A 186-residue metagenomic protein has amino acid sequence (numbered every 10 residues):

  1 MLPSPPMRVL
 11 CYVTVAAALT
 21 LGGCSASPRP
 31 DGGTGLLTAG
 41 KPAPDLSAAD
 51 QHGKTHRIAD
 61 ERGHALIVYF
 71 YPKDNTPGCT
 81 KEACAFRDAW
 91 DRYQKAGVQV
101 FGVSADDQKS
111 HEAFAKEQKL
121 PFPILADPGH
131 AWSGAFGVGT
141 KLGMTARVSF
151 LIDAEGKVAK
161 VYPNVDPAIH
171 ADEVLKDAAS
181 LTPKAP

Functional and structural regions predicted by a protein language model:
L2-V13: Bacterial N-terminal signal peptides that target proteins for export
C11-G22: Bacterial N-terminal signal peptides
L21-D45: N-proximal helix/coil linker or "cap" segments that precede and/or mark the start of modular domains
L37-T38, L46-L66: A short beta-strand-turn-helix
K41-P42, M144-A146: Short, small/polar residue-rich loop motifs at catalytic or cofactor-binding pockets
A59-T80, F86: Short active-site neighborhood of thiol/selenol oxidoreductases, capturing the structured segment around
N75, T80-Q118, G129-G134: Structural microenvironment flanking redox-active thiols in thiol-disulfide oxidoreductases
T145-P186: Thiol-/selenol-based redox modules, centered on thioredoxin-like and closely related oxidoreductase domains
